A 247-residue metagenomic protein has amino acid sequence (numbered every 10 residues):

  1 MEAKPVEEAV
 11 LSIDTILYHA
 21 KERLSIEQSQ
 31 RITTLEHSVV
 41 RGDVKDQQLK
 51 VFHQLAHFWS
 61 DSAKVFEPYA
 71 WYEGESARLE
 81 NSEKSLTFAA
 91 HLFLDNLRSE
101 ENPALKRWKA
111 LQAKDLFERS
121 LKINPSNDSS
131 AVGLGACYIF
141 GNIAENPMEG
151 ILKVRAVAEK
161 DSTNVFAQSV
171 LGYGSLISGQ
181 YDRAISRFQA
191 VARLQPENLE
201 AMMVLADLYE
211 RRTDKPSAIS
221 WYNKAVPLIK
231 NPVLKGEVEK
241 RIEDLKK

Functional and structural regions predicted by a protein language model:
M1-E67: N-terminal leader/linker segments that initiate helical-solenoid repeat arrays
V51, Y69, S85-L86, S130 (+3 more regions): TPR alpha-solenoid repeat register
Q54, F88, L92, G133 (+3 more regions): Canonical tetratricopeptide repeat
H57, R78, H91, A136 (+3 more regions): Residue-level recognition of tetratricopeptide repeat
D61, D95, S99, F140-I143 (+3 more regions): Register position in tetratricopeptide repeats
A63-W71, K106-L116, I143-A156, S178-A190 (+1 more regions): Structural signature of tandem alpha-helical TPR/SEL1-like repeats, specifically the intra-repeat loop/turn
L79-E80, I123-N124, E159-D161, R193-Q195 (+1 more regions): Structural marker of alpha-solenoid helical repeat scaffolds
